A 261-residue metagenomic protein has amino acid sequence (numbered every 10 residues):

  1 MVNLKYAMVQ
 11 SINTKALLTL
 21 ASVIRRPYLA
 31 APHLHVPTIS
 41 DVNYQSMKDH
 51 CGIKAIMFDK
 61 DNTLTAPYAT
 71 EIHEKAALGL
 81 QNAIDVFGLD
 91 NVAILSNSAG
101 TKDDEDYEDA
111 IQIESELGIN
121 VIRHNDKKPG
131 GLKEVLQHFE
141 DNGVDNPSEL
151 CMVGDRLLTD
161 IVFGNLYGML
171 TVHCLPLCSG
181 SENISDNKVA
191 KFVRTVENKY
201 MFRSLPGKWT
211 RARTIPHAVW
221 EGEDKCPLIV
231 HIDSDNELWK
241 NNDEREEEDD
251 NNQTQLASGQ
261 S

Functional and structural regions predicted by a protein language model:
M1-K54, A69-I72, A76-M152, R156-S261: Asp-based, Mg2+/Mn2+-dependent phosphohydrolase catalytic module
K54-Y68: Asp-based phosphoryl-transfer active-site loop
